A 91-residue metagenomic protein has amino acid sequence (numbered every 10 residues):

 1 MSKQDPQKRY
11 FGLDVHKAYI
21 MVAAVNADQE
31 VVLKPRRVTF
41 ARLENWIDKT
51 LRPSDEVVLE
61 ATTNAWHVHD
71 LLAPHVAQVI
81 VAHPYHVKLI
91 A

Functional and structural regions predicted by a protein language model:
M1-A91: Phosphate- and other anionic-substrate recognition elements at nucleic-acid/protein interfaces
